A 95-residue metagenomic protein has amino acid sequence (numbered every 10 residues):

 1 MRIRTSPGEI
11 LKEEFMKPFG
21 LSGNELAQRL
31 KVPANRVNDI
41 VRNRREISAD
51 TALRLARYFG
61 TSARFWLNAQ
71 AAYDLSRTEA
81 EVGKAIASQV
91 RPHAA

Functional and structural regions predicted by a protein language model:
M1-L21, N68: A short, Lys/Arg-rich alpha-helix, primarily the initiator
K12, R57, T61, L67-A95: Short, charged recognition helix plus adjacent turn of helix-turn-helix-like nucleic-acid-binding domains
K17, Q28, D39, R57: Alpha-helical residues within the helix-turn-helix
S22-A27, L55: Short alpha-helical "recognition helix" segments of helix-turn-helix
K31-I47: Recognition helix of helix-turn-helix/homeodomain-like DNA-binding domains that insert into the DNA major groove
R44-R57: Short, basic-rich loop-to-helix N-cap that marks the start of a DNA-contacting helix
